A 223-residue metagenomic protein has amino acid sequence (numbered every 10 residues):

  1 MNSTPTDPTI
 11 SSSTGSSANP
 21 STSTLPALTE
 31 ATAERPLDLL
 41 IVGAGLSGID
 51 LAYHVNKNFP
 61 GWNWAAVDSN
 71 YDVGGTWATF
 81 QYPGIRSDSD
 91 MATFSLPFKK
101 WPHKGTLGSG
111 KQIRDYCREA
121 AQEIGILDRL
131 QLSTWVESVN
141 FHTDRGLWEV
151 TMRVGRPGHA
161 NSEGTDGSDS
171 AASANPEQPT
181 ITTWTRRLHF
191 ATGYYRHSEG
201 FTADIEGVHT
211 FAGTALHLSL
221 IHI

Functional and structural regions predicted by a protein language model:
P5-S23, P157-Q178: Intrinsically disordered, low-complexity terminal tails and inter-domain linkers enriched for S/T/G/P/D/E
L37-A66: N-terminal Rossmann-like FAD-binding beta1-loop-alpha1 element of flavoenzymes
A65, R129-S133, L216: General small-molecule cofactor/ligand-binding pocket signal
G75-E119: Glycine-rich active-site loop/strand segments that organize a redox cofactor
T106-G167, A174-R196: Feature captures the FAD/FMN-dependent oxidoreductase FAD-binding
T192-S219: Glycine-rich beta-alpha-beta "Rossmann" dinucleotide-binding loop(s) and their flanking helix/strand
I221-I223: Conserved small/polar residues in nucleotide/adenosyl-binding loops
